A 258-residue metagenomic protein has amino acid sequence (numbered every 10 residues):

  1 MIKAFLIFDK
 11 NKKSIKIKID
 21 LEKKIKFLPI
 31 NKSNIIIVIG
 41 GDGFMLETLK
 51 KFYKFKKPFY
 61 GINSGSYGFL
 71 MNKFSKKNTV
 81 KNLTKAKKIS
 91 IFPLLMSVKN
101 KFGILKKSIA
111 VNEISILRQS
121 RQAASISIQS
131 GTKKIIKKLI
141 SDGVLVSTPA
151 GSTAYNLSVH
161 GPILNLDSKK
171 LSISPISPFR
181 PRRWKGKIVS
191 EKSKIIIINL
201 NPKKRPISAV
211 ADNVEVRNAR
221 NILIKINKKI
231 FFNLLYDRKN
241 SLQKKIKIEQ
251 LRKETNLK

Functional and structural regions predicted by a protein language model:
M1-I39, F44-K54, F74-S90, S97-S108: ATP/NTP phosphate-donor binding region
L28-N31, K88-I89, K107-S108, R118-R121 (+8 more regions): Solvent-exposed alpha-helices and their adjacent loops that cap or buttress functional pockets in soluble metabolic
G41-F44, G65-Y67, A150-T153: Short glycine-rich anion-binding loops that position phosphate/pyrophosphate groups of nucleotides and phosphorylated
K56-P58: Proline-centered loop/turn at the N-terminus of a beta-strand
Y60-I62: Generic beta-sheet signal
S66-G143: Catalytic core of DAGKc-family lipid kinases
S108, I116, K133-I135, W184-K258: ATP/nucleoside-binding phosphotransfer catalytic cores, i.e., glycine-rich phosphate-binding loops
L145-R182: Gly/Ser/Thr-rich active-site loops/lids in small-molecule metabolic enzymes that frequently grip phosphoryl groups
